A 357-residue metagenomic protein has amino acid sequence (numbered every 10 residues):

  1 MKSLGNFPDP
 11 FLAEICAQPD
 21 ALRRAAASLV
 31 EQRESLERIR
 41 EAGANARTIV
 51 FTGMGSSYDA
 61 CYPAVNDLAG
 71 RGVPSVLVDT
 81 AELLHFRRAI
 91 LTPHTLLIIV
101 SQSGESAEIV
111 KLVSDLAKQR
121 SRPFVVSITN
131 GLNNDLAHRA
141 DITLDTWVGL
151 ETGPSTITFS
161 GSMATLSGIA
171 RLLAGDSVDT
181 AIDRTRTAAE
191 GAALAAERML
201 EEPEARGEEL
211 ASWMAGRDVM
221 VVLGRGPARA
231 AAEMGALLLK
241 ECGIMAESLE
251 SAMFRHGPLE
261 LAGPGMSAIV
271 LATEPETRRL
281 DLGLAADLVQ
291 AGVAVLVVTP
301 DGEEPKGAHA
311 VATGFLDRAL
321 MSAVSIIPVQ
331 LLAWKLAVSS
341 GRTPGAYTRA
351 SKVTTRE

Functional and structural regions predicted by a protein language model:
M1-G5: Short, contiguous pre-domain boundary segments
F7-R47, I142-S267, S340-E357: Active-site phosphate/pyrophosphate-binding segments
L36, A42-G191, L259-E260, G265-L316 (+2 more regions): Glycine-rich phosphate-binding loops that contact phosphosugars or nucleotide phosphates
V73-V76, F254, A337: Generic secretory/membrane-interface signal
A308, A312-E357: Peripheral docking tails and interdomain loops at the edges of cofactor- or intermediate-handling domains
